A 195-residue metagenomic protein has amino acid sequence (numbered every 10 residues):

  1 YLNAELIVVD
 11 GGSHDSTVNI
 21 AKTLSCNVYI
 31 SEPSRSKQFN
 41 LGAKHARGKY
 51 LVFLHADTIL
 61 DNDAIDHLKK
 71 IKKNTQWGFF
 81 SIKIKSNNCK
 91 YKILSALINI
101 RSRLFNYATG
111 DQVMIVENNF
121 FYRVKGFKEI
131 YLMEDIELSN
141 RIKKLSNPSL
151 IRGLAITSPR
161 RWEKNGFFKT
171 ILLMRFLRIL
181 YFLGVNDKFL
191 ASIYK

Functional and structural regions predicted by a protein language model:
Y1-N3: Short, acidic, metal-binding catalytic loop of nucleotide-sugar glycosyltransferases
D10-V18, T58-I59: A conserved acidic beta->alpha catalytic loop
D15-L24, D63: Acidic helix N-cap motif at the loop->helix transition within catalytic regions of sugar-transfer enzymes
T23, I30-A46: Glycine-rich, basic loop-to-helix element that forms the pyrophosphate-binding segment of sugar-nucleotide handling
L51: Short aromatic/hydrophobic "clamp" motif used to bind/position activated sugar donors
N62-K90: Conserved donor NDP-sugar-binding/catalytic core segment of glycosyltransferases
L132-L138: Acidic donor-binding loop at a coil-to-helix junction in glycosyltransferase catalytic cores that engages
N140-K195: Hydrophobic helical membrane-anchoring modules
